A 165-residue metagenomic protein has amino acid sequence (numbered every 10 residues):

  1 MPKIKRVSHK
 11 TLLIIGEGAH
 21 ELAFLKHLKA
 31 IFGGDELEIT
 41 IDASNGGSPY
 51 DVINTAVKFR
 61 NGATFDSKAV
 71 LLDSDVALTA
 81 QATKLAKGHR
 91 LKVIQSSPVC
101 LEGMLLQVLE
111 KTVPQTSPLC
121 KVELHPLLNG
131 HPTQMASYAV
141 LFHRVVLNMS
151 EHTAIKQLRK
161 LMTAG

Functional and structural regions predicted by a protein language model:
M1-T11, L22-A43, I53-A69, D73-G165: C-terminal accessory helical subdomains adjacent to catalytic cores in phosphodiester- and nucleotide-handling enzymes
I15-G18: Extended, compositionally biased accessory segments flanking or bridging domains
N45-P49: Short, charge-patterned binding micro-sites
